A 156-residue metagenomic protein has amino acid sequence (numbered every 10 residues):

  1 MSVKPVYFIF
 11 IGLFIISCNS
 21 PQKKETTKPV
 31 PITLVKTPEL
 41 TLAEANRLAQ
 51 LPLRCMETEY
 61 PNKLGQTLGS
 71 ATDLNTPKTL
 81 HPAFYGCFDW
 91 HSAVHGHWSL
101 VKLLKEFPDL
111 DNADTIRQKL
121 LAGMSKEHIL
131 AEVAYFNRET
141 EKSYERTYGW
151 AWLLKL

Functional and structural regions predicted by a protein language model:
V3-I11: Sec-dependent signal peptide recognition, specifically the positively charged N-region followed immediately by
I15-S17: C-terminal motif of bacterial Sec signal peptides marking the signal peptidase cleavage site
N19-T26: Bacterial lipoprotein signal-peptidase II cleavage site
P29-Y85: Low-complexity, Ser/Thr/Pro/Gly-enriched N-terminal "stalk/linker" regions
T79, V94, V101-L156: Extended ligand-binding groove/face enriched in aromatic
F84-C87, T140-K142: A ubiquitous short alpha-helical element
H91: Metallocofactor- and cofactor-centric catalytic cores in central/energy metabolism, strongly enriched
